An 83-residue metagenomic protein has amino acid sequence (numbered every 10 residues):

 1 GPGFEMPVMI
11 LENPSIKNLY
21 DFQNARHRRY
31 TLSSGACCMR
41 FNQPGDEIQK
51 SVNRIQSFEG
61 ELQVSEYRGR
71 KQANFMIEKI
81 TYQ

Functional and structural regions predicted by a protein language model:
G1-Q83: Acidic, two-metal ion nucleic-acid-processing modules in DNA metabolism proteins
